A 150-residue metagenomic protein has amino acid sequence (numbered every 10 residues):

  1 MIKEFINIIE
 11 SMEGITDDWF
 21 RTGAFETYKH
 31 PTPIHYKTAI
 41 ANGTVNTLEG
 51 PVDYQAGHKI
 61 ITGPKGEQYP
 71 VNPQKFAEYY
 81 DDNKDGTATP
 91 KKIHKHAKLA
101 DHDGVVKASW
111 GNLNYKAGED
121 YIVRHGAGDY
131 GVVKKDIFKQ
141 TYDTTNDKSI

Functional and structural regions predicted by a protein language model:
K3-P64, P73-D129, D136-Q140, T144-I150: A motif-centric signal for short, conserved binding hotspots located in accessible loops or intrinsically disordered
Y69-P70, V133: Signature of WW domains and closely related Tyr/Trp-rich beta-sheet microdomains in eukaryotic regulatory proteins
